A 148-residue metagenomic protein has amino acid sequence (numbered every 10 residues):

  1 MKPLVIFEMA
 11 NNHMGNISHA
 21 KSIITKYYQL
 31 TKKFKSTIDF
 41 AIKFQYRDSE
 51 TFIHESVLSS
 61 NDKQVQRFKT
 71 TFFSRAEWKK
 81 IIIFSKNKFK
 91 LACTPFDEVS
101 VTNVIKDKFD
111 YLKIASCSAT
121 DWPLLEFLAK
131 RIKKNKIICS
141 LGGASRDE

Functional and structural regions predicted by a protein language model:
P3-F7, F40-F44, L91-T94, L112-I114 (+1 more regions): Hydrophobic faces of well-ordered beta-strands that scaffold small-molecule active sites in alpha/beta enzyme cores
E8, Y27, V104: Conserved, mostly hydrophobic/aromatic
N11-G15, S36-F73, S100, S116: Glycine-rich, proline-tolerant flexible connector loops at the mouths of alpha/beta enzymes
M14-L30, A76-E77: Glycine-rich anion/phosphate-binding loops
N16-S18, F73-W78, T102, I114-K134 (+1 more regions): Active-site-adjacent beta->alpha loops and helix N-cap segments on the catalytic face of soluble alpha/beta enzymes
S22-Y46, D107-K108: Catalytic domains of carbohydrate-active enzymes, especially glycoside hydrolases
E55-F89, E126-L141: Alpha-helix-loop-beta-strand connector modules within alpha/beta enzyme cores
P95-T102: Short, glycine/charge-rich beta-strand/loop segments that flank catalytic centers and engage negatively charged groups
